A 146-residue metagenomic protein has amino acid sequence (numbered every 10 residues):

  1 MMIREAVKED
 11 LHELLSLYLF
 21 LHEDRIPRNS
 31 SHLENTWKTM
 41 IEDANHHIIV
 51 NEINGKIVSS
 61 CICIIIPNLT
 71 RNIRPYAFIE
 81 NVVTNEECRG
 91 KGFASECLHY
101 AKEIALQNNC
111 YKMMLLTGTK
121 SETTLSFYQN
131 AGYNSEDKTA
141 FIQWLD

Functional and structural regions predicted by a protein language model:
M2-L14, P27: A short beta-loop-alpha structural element at the N-terminal edge of CoA-dependent acyl/N-acetyltransferase catalytic
L15-T39: Conserved GNAT-fold acetyl-CoA-binding loop/helix
K38-V50, F78: A short helix-loop-beta-strand connector motif used in the catalytic cores of GNAT acetyltransferases and, in some
V50, K56-I65, F78, V83: Conserved beta-strand in the GNAT
P67-I79, R89, D137: A conserved beta-turn-beta hairpin within the catalytic core of GNAT-like acetyltransferases that forms part
T84, G90-E103, N130: Conserved acetyl-CoA-binding loop-helix of GNAT-fold acetyltransferases
L98, A105-T117: Conserved GNAT acetyl-CoA-binding A-motif
M114-T124, I142: Conserved beta-strand-loop-alpha-helix junction that forms the acyl-donor binding cleft
